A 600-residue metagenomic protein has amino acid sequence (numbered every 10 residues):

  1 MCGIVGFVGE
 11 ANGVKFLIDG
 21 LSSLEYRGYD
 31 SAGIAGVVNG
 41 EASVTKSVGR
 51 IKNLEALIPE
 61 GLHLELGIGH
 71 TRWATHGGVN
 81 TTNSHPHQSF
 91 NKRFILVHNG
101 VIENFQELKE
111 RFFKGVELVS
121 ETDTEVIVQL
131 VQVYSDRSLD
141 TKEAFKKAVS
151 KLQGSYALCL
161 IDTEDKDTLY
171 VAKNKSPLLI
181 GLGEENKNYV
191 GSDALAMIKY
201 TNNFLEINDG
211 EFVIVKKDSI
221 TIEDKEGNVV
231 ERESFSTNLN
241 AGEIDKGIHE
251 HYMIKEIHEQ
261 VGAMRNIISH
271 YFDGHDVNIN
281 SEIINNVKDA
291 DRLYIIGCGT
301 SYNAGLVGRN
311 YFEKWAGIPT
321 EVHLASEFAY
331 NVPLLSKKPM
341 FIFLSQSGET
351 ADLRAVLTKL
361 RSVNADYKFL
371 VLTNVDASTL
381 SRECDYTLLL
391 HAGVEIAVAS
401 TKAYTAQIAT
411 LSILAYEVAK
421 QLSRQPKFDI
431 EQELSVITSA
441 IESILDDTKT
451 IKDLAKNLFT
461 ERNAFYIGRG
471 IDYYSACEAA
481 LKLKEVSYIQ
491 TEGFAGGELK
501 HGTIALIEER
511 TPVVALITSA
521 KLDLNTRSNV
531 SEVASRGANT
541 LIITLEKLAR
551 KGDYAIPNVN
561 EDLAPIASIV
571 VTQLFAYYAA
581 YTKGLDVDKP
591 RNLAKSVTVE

Functional and structural regions predicted by a protein language model:
M1-K246, E250, R265-N266, V277-D289 (+3 more regions): Conserved short alpha-helical segments that host acidic/polar catalytic motifs at enzyme active sites
G9-G13, N39-E41, G49-R50, W73-T75 (+25 more regions): Short, glycine-/Ser/Thr-/acidic-enriched flexible segments
N12-G13, V133-L139, K166, N186 (+3 more regions): Short helix-capping/linker segments at secondary-structure and domain boundaries
E65-T82, D273-N285, G308-R309, E313-L344 (+1 more regions): Glycine-rich oxoanion-binding loops at beta->alpha junctions
L152-K187, F459-E485, A520-L522, R527: Acidic/histidine-rich
Q260-M264, I268-Y294, Y386-P512, K583-E600: Active-site phosphate/pyrophosphate-binding segments
K288-E433, R469, L516-D562, F575: Glycine-rich phosphate-binding loops that contact phosphosugars or nucleotide phosphates
N558-E600: Generic C-terminus detector
